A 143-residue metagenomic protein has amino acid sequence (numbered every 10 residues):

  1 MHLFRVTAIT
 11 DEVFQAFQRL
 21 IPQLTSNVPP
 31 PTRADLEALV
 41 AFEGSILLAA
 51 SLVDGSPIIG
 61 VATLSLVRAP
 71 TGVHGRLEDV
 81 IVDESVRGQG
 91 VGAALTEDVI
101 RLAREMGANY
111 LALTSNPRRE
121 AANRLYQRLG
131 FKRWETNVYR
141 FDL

Functional and structural regions predicted by a protein language model:
L3-G72, E78, T96-D98, R133 (+1 more regions): Acetyl-CoA-dependent GNAT
V67-A69, S85, R118: Short coil/turn motifs at secondary-structure junctions
V80-V82, S115: Hydrophobic adenine-recognition pocket in adenosine-nucleotide-binding enzymes
V82, G88-R101, R124, R128: Conserved acetyl-CoA-binding loop-helix of GNAT-fold acetyltransferases
R87, A112-A122, R140-L143: Conserved beta-strand-loop-alpha-helix junction that forms the acyl-donor binding cleft
T96, A103-S115: Conserved GNAT acetyl-CoA-binding A-motif
P117, Q127-E135: Conserved acetyl-CoA-binding loop of GNAT-fold acetyltransferases
